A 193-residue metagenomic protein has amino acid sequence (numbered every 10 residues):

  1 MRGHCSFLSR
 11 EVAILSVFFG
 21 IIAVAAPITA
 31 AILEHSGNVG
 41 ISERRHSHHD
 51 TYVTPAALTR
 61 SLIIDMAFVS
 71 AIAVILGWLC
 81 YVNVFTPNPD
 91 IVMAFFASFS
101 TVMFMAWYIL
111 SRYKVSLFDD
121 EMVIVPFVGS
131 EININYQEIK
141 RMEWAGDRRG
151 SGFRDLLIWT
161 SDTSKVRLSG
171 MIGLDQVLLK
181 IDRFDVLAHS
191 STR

Functional and structural regions predicted by a protein language model:
R2-N83: N-terminal membrane-targeting/pre-transmembrane regions
I21-V24, V92-T101: Hydrophobic core segments of alpha-helical transmembrane domains in multi-pass membrane proteins
N83-P89: Helix-coil boundary and interhelical linker segments in multi-pass alpha-helical membrane proteins
F96-I134: Conserved beta-hairpin
L110-R112, S151-R154: Short, surface-exposed coil-to-beta transition loops
M122, I132-R148: Phosphoinositide-dependent membrane-docking surfaces
F153-D182: Canonical phosphoinositide-binding patch of PH/PH-like domains
V177, D182-R193: Short, intrinsically disordered, charge-rich cytosolic tails of integral membrane proteins
